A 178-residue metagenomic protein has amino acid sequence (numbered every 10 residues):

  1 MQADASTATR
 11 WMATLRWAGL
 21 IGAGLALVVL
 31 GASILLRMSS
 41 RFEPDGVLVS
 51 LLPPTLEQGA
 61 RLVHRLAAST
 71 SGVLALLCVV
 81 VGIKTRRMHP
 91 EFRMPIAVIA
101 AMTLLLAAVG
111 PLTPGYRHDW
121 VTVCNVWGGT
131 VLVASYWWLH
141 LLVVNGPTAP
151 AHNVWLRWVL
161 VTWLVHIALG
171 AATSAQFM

Functional and structural regions predicted by a protein language model:
M1-M178: Polytopic transmembrane helical bundles with strong interfacial aromatic enrichment
